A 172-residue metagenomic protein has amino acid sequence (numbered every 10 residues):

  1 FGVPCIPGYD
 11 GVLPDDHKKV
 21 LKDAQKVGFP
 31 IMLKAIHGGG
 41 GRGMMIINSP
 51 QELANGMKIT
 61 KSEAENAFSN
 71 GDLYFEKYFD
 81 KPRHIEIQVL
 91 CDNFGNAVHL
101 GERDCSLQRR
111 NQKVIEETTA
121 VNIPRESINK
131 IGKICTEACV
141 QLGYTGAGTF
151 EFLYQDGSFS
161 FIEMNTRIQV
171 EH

Functional and structural regions predicted by a protein language model:
F1-I36, G43: A conserved helix-loop-beta module that forms one wall/lid of the active-site cleft in ATP-utilizing catalytic domains
F1-V3, P30, A35, G40 (+1 more regions): ATP-dependent carboxylate activation and anion-phosphoryl transfer catalytic cores that bind Mg-ATP to form
